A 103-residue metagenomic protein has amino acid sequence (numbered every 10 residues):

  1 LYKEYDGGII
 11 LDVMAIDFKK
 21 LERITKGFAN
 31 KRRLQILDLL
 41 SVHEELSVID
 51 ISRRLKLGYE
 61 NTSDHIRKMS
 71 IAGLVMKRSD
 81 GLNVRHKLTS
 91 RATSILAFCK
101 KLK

Functional and structural regions predicted by a protein language model:
I9-A15, T25, V42, N83-K103: Conserved segment of winged-helix/HTH DNA-binding domains
G27-L37: Short alpha-helical elements of helix-turn-helix
K31, H43-S47: Short capping segments at the starts of secondary-structure elements
L37, I66-R67: Short, hydrophobic-biased segments on the C-terminal half of alpha helices that form "recognition helices"
D50-R53: A short acidic, leucine-rich amphipathic alpha-helix
G58: Helix-turn-helix DNA-binding motif, specifically the short coil turn and the N-cap/start of the second
I71-G81, K87: Beta-hairpin "wing" of winged helix-turn-helix
